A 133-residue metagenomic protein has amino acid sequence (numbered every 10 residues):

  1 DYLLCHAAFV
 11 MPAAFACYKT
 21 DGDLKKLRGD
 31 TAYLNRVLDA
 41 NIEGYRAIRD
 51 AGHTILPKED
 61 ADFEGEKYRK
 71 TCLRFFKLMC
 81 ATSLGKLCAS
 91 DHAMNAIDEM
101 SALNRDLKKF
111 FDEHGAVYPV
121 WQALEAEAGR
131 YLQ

Functional and structural regions predicted by a protein language model:
D1-K26, Y33-Y45: Active-site-proximal catalytic alpha-helix in oxidoreductases
L38, I42-Q133: NAD(P)-dependent Rossmann-like dehydrogenase/reductase catalytic/cofactor-binding core
